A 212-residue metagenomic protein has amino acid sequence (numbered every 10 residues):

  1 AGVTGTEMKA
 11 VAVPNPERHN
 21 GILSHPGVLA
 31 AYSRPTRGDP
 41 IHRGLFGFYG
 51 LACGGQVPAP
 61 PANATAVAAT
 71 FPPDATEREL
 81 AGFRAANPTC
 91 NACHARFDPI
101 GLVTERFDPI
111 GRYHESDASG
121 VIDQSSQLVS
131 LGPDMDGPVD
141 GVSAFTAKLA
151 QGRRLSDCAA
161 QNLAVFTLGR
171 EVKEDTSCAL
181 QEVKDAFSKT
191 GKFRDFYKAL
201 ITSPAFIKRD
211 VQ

Functional and structural regions predicted by a protein language model:
A1-R154, A160-T167, S177-K189, R194 (+1 more regions): Active-site substrate-binding loop specific to GH73 endo-beta-N-acetylglucosaminidase modules in bacterial autolysins
